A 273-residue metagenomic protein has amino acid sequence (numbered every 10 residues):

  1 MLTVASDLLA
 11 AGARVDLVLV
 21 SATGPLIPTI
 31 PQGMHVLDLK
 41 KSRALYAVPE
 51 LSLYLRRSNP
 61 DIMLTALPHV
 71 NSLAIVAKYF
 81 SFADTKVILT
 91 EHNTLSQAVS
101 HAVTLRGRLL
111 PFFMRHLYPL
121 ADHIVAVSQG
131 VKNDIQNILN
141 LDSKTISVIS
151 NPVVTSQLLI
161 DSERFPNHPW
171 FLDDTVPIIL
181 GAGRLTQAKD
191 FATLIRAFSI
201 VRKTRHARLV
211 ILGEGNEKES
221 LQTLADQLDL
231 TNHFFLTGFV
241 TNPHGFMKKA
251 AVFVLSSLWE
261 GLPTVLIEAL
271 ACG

Functional and structural regions predicted by a protein language model:
M1-G273: Membrane-interface segments of envelope glycosyltransferases acting on lipid-linked substrates or membrane lipids
